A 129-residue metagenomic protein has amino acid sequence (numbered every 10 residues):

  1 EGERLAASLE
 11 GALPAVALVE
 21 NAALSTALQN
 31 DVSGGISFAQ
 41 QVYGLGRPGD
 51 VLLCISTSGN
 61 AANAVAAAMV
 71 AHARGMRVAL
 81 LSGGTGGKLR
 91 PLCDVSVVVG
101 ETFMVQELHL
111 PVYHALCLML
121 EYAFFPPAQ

Functional and structural regions predicted by a protein language model:
E1-A128: Glycine-rich phosphate-binding loops that contact phosphosugars or nucleotide phosphates
